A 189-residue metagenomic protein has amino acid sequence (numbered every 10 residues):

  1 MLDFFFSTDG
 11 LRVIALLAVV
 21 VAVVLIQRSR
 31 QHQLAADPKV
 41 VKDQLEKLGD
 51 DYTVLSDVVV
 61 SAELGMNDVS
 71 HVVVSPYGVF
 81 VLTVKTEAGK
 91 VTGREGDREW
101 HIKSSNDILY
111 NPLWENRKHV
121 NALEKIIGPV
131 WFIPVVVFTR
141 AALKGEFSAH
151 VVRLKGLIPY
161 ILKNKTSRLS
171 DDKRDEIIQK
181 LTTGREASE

Functional and structural regions predicted by a protein language model:
M1-N67, V73-V79, K90-R94, E99-E189: Surface-exposed interaction regions that form or flank ligand-binding interfaces
K85-A88: Short glycine-enriched loops at secondary-structure junctions
